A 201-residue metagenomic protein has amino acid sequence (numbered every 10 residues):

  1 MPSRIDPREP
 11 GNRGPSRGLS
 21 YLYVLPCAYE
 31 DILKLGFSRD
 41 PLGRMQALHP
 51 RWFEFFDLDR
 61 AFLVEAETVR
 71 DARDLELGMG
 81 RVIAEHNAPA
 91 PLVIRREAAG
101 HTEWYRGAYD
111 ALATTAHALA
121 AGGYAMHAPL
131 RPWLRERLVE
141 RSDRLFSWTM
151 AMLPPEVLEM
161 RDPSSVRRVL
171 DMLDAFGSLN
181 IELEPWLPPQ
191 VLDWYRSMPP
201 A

Functional and structural regions predicted by a protein language model:
M1-A201: Non-catalytic accessory segments flanking enzymatic or RNA/DNA-binding domains
